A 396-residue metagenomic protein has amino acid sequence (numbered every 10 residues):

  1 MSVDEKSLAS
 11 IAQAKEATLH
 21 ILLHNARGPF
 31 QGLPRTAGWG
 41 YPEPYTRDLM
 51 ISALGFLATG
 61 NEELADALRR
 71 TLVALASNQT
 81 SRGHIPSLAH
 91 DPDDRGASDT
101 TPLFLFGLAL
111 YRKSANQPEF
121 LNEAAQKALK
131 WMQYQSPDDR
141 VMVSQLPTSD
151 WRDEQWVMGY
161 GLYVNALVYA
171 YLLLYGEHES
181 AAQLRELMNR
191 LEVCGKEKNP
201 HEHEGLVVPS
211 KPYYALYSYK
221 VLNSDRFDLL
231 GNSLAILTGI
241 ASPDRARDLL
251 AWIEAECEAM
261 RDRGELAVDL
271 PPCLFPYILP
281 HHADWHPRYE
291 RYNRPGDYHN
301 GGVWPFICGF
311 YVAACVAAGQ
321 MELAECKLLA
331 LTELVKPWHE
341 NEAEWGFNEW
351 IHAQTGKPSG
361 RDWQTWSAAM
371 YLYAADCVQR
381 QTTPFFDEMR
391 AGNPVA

Functional and structural regions predicted by a protein language model:
S2-E43, R70-D94, Y134-G159, N189-V303 (+1 more regions): Extended glycan-interaction surfaces of carbohydrate-active proteins
T46-L75, Y111-S114, Y175, G231-P243 (+1 more regions): Alpha-helical support elements that line or immediately flank enzyme active sites and cofactor-binding pockets
L49, A53, T101, L105-L108 (+7 more regions): TPR repeat positional signature
I51, A67, L103, E123-K127 (+6 more regions): Alpha-solenoid helical repeat scaffolds
L68-L72, L108, A125, L129 (+4 more regions): Inward-facing hydrophobic residues that define packing positions of alpha-helical scaffold repeats
R82-T100, G107-S114: Aromatic/His-enriched, Gly/Pro-containing loop or helix-boundary segments that lie immediately adjacent to catalytic
Y111-N122, L172-A181: Inter-helical turn/loop segments and adjacent helix faces that build the functional surface of alpha-helical bundle
Y160-G195: Aromatic- and glycine-enriched pocket-lining scaffold segments that form the walls of small-molecule binding clefts
